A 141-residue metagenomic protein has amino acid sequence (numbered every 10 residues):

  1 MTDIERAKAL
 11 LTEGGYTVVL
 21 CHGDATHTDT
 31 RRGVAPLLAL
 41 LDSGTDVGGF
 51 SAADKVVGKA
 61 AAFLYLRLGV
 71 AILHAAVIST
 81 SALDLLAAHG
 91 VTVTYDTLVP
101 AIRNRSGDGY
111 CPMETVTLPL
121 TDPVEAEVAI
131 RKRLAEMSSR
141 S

Functional and structural regions predicted by a protein language model:
M1-A76, L98, R103-P112: Conserved mixed alpha/beta catalytic, RNA-binding, or beta-rich assembly cores of soluble enzyme, regulatory
L68-A71, L83-S141: C-terminal binding/interaction regions
V77-S81: Short, polar loop motifs at secondary-structure junctions
